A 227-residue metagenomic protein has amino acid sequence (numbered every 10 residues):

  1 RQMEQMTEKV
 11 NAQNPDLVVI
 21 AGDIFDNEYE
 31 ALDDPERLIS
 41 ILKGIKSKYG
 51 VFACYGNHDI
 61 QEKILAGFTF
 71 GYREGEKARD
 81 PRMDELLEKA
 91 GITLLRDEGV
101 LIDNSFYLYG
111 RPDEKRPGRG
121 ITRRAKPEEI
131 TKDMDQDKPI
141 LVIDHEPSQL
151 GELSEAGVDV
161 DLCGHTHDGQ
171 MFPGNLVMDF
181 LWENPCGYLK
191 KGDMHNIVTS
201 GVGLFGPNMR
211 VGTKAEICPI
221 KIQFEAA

Functional and structural regions predicted by a protein language model:
R1-A227: Soluble catalytic domains of enzymes that build or remodel membrane lipids, polysaccharides, and related
